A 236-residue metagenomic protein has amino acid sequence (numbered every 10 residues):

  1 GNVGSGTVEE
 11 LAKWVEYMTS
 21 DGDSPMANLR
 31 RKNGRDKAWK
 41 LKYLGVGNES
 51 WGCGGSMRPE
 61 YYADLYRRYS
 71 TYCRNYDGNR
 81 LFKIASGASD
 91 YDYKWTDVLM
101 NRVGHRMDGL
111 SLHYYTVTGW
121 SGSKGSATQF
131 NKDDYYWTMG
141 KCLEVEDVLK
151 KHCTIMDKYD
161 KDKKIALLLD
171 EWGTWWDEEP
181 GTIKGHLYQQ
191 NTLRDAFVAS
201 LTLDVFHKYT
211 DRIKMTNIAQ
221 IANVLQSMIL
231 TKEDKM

Functional and structural regions predicted by a protein language model:
G1-D133, K150: N-terminal catalytic cores of secreted or lumenal carbohydrate-active enzymes
N2-S5, S56-D64, V98-N101, Y136-L143 (+3 more regions): Alpha-helix capping and helix-loop boundary segments enriched in small/acidic/polar residues
E10, W14, Y69, S111 (+5 more regions): Extended, hydrophobic alpha-helical segments in both membrane/secreted and soluble proteins
Y17-S20, N75, L112, T154 (+5 more regions): Short, well-ordered loop/turn and helix-capping segments at boundaries between secondary-structure elements and domains
K40, H105-R106, D162-K163, Y209-R212: Short, well-ordered loop/turn elements at secondary-structure boundaries
Y43, G119, M139-L143, L201 (+2 more regions): Solvent-exposed, flexible loop/coil residues
D64, R68-T71, N75, N79 (+2 more regions): Glycoside hydrolase catalytic-domain groove-lining segments
Y114, K164-M236: Aromatic/acidic polysaccharide-binding cleft in carbohydrate-active enzymes
